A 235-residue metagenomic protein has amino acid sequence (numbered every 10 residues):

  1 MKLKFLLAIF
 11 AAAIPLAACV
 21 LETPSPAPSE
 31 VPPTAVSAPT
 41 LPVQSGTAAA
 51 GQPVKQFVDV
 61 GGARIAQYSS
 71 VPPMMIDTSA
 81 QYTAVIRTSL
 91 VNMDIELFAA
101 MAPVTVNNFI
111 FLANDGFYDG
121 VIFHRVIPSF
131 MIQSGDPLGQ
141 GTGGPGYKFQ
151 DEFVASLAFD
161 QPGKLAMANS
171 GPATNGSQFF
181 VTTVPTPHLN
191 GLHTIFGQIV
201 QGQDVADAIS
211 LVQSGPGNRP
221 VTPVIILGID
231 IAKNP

Functional and structural regions predicted by a protein language model:
M1-F5: Positively charged n-region of N-terminal signal peptides that target proteins for export
L6-L7, P15, C19-P235: Cyclophilin-like peptidyl-prolyl cis-trans isomerases
